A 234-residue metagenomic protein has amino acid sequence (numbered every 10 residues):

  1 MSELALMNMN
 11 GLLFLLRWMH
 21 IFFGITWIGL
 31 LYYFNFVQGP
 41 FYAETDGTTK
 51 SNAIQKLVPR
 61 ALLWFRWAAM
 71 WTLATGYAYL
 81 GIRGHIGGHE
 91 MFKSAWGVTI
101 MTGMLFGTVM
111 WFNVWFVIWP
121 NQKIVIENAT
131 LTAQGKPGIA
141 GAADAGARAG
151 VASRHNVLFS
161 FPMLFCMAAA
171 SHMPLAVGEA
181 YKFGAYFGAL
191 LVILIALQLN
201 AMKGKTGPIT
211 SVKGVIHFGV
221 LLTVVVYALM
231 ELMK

Functional and structural regions predicted by a protein language model:
M1-K234: Polytopic transmembrane helical bundles with strong interfacial aromatic enrichment
